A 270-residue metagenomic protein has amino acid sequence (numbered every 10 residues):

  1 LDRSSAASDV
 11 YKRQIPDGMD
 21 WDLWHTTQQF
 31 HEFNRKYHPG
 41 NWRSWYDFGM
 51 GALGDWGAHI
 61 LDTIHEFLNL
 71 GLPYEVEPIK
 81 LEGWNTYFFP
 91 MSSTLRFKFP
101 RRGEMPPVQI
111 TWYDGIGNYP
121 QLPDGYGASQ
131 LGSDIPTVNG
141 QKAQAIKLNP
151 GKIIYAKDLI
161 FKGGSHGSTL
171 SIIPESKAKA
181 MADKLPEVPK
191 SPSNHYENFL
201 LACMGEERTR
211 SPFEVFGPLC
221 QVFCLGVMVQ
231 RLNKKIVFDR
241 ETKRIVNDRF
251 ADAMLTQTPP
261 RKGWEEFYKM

Functional and structural regions predicted by a protein language model:
L1-A7, Y11: Single conserved hydrophobic/aromatic residue that forms the stacking wall/gate of nucleotide- or nucleobase-binding
D9-R35: Rossmann-like flavin
D17-D20, I60, H195-Y196: Stable alpha-helical elements in mature extracytoplasmic
H31-W42, L68-G71, P192-L200: Active-site-adjacent bridging/hinge elements
G40-M50: Flexible glycine/proline-enriched surface loops and loop-helix/loop-strand junctions
F48-L53, W84: Glycine-rich "substrate-gating" loop/helix at the edge of Rossmann-like oxidoreductase active sites
W56, L72-M270: Glycine-enriched catalytic-core subsegment of oxygenase/oxidase enzymes
